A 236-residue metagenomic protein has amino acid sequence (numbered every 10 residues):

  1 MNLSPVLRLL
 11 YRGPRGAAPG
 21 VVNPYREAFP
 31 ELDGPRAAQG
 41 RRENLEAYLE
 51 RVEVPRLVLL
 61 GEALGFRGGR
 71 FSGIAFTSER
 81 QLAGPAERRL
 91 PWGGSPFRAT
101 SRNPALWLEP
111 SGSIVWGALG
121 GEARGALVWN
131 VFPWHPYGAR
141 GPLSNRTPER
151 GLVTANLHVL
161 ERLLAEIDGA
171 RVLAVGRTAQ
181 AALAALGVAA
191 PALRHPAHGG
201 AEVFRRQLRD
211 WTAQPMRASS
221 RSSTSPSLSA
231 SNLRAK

Functional and structural regions predicted by a protein language model:
N2-R171, A179-L186, P191: A polyanion-binding, active-site-adjacent surface
V188-R217: Short, flexible loop segments at boundaries between secondary-structure elements
A218-A235: Intrinsically disordered, low-complexity terminal tails and inter-domain linkers enriched for S/T/G/P/D/E
